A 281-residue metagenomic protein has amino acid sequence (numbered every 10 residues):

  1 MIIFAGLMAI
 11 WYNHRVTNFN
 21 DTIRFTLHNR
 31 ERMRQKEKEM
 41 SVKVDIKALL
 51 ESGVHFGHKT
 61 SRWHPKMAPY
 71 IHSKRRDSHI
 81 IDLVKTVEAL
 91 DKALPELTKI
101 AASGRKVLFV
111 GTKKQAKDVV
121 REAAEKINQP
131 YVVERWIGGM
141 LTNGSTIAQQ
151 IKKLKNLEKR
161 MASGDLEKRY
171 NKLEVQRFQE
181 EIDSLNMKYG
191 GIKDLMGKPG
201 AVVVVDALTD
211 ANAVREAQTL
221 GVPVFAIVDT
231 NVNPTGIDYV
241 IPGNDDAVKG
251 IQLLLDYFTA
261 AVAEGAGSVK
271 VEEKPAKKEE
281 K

Functional and structural regions predicted by a protein language model:
I3, Y12, N18, T22-N29: Short, positively charged and aromatic/hydrophobic N-terminal segments
Y12, R34-K106, T112-K113, K117-M161 (+3 more regions): N-terminal cationic and glycine-rich segments that engage phosphates or anionic surfaces
G53, F109, V202, L254: Residue-level signature of catalytic and energy-coupling elements of molecular machines, predominantly ATP/GTP-dependent
K85, I237-V248: Short beta-strand elements at the ligand-binding edges of bilobed clamshell
V107-L108, P130-V133, V203, P223-I227 (+1 more regions): Short hydrophobic alpha-helical runs that function as membrane-insertion/retention elements
N156-A201: Active-site rim loops that border cofactor/substrate pockets in soluble metabolic enzymes
L208-I241: Nucleotide-binding motor/catalytic cores of P-loop/tubulin-like NTPases across gene-expression machines
Q252-K277: A charged, well-structured terminal subsegment
